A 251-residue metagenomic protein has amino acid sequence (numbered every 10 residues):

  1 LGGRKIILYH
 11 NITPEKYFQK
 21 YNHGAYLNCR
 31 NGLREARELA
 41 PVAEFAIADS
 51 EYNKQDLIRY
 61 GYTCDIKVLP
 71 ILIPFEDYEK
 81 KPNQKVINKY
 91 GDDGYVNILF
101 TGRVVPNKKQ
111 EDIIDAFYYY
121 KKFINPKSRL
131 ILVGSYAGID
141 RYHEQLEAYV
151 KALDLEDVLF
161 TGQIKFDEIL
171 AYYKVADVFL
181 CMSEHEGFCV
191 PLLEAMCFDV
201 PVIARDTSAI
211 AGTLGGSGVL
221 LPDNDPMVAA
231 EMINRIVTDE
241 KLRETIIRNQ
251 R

Functional and structural regions predicted by a protein language model:
A40-P82: Donor nucleotide-sugar binding/catalytic pocket of nucleotide-sugar-dependent glycosyltransferases
I47, K89-K108, I114-F117, I131: Conserved donor-binding/catalytic core segment of Leloir-type glycosyltransferases
R129-E144, G162: Glycosyltransferase donor-sugar binding loop
H143-D167: Nucleotide-activated donor-binding/catalytic signature segment of Leloir-type glycosyltransferases, i.e., the conserved
A171-A176: Short alpha-helical donor nucleotide-sugar binding micro-motif in glycosyltransferases
E184: Aromatic "clamp/platform" in nucleotide-sugar-dependent glycosyltransferases that forms part of the donor/acceptor
P201-A204: Short hydrophobic beta-strand element within catalytic cores of glycosyltransferases and related nucleotide-activated
V219-M227, R235-E240: Conserved acidic donor-binding segment of nucleotide-sugar-dependent glycosyltransferases
